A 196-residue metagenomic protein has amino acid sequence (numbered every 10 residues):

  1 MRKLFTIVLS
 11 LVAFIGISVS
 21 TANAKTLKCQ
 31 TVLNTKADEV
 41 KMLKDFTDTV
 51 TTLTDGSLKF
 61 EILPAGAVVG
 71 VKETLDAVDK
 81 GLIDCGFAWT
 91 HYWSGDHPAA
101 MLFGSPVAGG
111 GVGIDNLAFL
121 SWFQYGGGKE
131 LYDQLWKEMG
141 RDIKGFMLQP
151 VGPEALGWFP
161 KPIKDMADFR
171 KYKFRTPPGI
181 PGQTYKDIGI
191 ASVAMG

Functional and structural regions predicted by a protein language model:
M1-L9: Bacterial N-terminal signal peptides that target proteins for export
F14-A24: Sec/Tat signal peptide C-region and signal peptidase I cleavage site
T26, S57-E61, K173: Residues at or immediately flanking beta-strands
K28-D45, A65-V69: Extracytoplasmic "Venus flytrap"
K36-E61, G179-T184: Short, polar/charged alpha-helical segment
D45, T52-L53, F60-V78, N116: Extracytoplasmic small-molecule ligand-binding "clamshell" domains of the periplasmic binding protein/Venus flytrap
T47-T51, D79, D84, W89-M195: Contiguous mixed-secondary-structure segments that line small-molecule binding/active-site clefts of soluble domains
V69-G70, A194-G196: Short, glycine/acidic-rich beta->alpha junctions
